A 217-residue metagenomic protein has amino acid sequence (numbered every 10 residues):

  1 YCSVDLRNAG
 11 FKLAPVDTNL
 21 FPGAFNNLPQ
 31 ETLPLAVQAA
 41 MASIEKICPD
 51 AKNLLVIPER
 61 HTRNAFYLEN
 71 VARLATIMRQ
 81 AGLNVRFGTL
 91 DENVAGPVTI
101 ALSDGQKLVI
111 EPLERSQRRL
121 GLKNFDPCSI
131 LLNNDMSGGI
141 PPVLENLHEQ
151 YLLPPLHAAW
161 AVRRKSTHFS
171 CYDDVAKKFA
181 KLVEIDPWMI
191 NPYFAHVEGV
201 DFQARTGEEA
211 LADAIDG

Functional and structural regions predicted by a protein language model:
Y1-F25: Conserved metal-phosphate-binding beta-hairpin within the catalytic cores of diverse ATP-dependent phosphoryl-transfer
L6-G10, I47-P49, L144-N146: Short glycine/proline-enriched loop/turn "hinge" motifs that connect secondary-structure elements and lie
K12, N53, N84: Residues at the starts of beta-strands that form the adenosine-phosphate
K12, R60-T62: Residues that cap or initiate secondary-structure elements
N19-L55: C-terminal active-site "lid" helix and adjoining low-complexity regulatory extension at the edge of ATP-using catalytic
Q38-A39, T62-D216: Conserved N-proximal alpha/beta basic substrate-recognition cap immediately N-terminal to, or forming the N-lobe
N53-P58, S129-L131: Short glycine-rich phosphate-binding loop at a beta-alpha junction
